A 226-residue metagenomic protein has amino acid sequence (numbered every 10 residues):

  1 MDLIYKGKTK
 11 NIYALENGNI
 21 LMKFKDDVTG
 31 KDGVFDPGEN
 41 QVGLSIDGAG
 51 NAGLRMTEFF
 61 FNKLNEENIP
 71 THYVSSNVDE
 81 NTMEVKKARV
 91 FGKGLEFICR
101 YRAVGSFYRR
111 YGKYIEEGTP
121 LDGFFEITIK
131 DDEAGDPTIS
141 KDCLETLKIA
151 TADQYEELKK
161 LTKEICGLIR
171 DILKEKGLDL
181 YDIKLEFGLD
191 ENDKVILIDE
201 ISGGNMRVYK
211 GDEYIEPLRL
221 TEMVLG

Functional and structural regions predicted by a protein language model:
M1-I129: Active-site loop/lid in soluble adenylation, ligation, and acyl-transfer enzymes
P37-A52, T138-L161: Short histidine-centered catalytic/ligand-binding loop motif
H72-N77, N81, K174-L189: A short glycine-rich, hydrophobically flanked beta-strand micro-motif that places a catalytic Asp/Glu for divalent metal
C99, L180-E200: Conserved metal-phosphate-binding beta-hairpin within the catalytic cores of diverse ATP-dependent phosphoryl-transfer
R109, I201-G226: C-terminal helix-cap and adjacent tail motif
T119, G123-D136, D142-A150, R219: An exposed, glycine/acidic-rich loop-and-rim segment of catalytic or binding clefts
L121-G135, C166-D179, G203-G204: Phosphate-binding core of ATP-grasp and ATP-grasp-like enzymes
I149-Y181: A long amphipathic alpha-helix within ATP-dependent nucleotide-binding catalytic cores
